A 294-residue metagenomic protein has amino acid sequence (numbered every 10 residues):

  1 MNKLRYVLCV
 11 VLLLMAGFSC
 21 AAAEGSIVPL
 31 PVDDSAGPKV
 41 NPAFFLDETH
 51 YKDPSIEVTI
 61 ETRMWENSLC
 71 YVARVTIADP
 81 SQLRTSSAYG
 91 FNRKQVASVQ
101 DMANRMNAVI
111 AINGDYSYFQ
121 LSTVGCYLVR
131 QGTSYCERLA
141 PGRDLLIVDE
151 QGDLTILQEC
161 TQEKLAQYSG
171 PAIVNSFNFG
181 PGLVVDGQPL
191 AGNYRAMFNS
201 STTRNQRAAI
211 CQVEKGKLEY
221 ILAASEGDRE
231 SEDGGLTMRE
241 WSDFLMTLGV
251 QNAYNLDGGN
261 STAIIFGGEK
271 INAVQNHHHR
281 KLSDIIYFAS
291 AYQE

Functional and structural regions predicted by a protein language model:
L4-A23: Sec-dependent N-terminal signal peptides of Gram-positive bacterial secreted proteins and lipoproteins
C20-A140, D144-L145, T155-I156: Zymogen propeptides
A23, R138-N175: Extended Lys/Arg-rich, glycine-bearing segments that form polyanion-binding/interaction patches within enzyme domains
W65, A78-P80, S117, D153 (+5 more regions): Short, glycine-/Ser/Thr-/acidic-enriched flexible segments
C70-R74, L145, G182, A209 (+1 more regions): Conserved hydrophobic/aromatic beta-strand scaffold that supports enzyme active sites
S87-R93, C160-K164, A224-E230: Short, solvent-exposed aromatic-acidic interface loops
L121-A140, V148, Y194-N252, L256 (+1 more regions): Conserved, well-ordered active-site substructure
I173-M197: Short, conserved active-site entrance elements at the starts or edges of catalytic domains
